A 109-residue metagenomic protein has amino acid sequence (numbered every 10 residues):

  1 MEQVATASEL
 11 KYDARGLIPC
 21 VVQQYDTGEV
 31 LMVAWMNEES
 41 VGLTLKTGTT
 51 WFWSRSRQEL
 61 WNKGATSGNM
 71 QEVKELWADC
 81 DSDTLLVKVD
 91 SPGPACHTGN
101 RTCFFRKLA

Functional and structural regions predicted by a protein language model:
E2-L17, V22-L31, M36-A109: C-terminal binding/interaction regions
